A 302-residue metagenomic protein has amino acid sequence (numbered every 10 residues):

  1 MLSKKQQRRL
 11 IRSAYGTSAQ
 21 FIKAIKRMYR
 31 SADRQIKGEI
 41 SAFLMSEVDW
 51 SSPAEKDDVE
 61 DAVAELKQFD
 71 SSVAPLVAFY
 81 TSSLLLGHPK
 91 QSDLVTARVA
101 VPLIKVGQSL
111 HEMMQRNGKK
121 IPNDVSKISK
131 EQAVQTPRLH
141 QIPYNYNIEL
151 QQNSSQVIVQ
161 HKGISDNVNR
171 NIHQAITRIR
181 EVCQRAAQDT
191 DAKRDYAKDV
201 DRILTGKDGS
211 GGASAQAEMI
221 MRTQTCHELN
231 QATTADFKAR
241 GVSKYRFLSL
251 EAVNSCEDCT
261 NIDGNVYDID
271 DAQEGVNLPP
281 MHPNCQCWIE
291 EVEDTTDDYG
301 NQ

Functional and structural regions predicted by a protein language model:
M1-T205, T296-Q302: N-terminal leader/targeting and assembly helices and adjacent pre-domain segments
L204-Q302: Acidic, glycine-rich two-metal-ion catalytic cores of nucleic acid-processing enzymes
